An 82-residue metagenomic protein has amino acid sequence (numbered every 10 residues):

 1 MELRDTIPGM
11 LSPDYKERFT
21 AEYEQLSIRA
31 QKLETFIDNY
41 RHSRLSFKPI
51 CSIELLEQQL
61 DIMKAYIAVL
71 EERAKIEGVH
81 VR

Functional and structural regions predicted by a protein language model:
E2-R82: Extended, charge-rich alpha-helical interface modules
